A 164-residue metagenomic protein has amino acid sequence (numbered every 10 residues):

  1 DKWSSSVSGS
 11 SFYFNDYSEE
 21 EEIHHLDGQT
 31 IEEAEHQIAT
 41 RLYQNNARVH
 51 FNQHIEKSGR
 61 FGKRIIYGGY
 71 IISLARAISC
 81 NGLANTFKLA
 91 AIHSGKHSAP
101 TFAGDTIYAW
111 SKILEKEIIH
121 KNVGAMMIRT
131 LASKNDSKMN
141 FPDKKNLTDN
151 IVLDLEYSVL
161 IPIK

Functional and structural regions predicted by a protein language model:
D1-I66: Catalytic strand-loop segment that frames the active site of acyl-thioester-processing enzymes
D1-K2, A103, W110-K164: HotDog/MaoC-like acyl-thioester-processing domains
F14, G28, A39, A75 (+2 more regions): Generic structural hydrophobic/aromatic packing signal, biased to beta-strands
S18, N85, T148-V152: A generic structural signal for short, non-catalytic loop/turn and secondary-structure boundary residues
A47-V49, L89-A90, G95-K96, M126-M127 (+1 more regions): Short, intrinsically disordered/low-complexity patches at protein termini and at juxtamembrane boundaries
I55-K57, K63-I65, T86-F87, P100 (+2 more regions): Short histidine-centered beta-strand/loop micro-motifs that create catalytic or ligand/metal-coordination sites
R60, I66, I71-L114: Hydrophobic beta-strand-centered segment that forms part of the acyl-chain substrate-binding groove
